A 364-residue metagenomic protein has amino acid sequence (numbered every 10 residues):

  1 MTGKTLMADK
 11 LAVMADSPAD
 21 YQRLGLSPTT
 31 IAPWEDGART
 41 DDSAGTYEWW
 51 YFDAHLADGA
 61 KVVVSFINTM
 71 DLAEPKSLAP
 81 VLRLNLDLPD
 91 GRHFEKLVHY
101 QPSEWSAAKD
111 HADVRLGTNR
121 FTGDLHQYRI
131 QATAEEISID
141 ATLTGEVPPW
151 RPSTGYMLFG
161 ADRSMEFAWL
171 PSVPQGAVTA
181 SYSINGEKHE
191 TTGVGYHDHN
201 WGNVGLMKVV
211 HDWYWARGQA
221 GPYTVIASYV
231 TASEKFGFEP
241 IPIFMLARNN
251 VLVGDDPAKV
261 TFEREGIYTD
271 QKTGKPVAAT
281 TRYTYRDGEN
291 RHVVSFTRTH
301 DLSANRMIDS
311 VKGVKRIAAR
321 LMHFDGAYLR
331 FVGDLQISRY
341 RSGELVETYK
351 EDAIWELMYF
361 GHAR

Functional and structural regions predicted by a protein language model:
M1-R364: Structured soluble/peripheral alpha/beta segments that form catalytic or ligand/cofactor-binding pockets
